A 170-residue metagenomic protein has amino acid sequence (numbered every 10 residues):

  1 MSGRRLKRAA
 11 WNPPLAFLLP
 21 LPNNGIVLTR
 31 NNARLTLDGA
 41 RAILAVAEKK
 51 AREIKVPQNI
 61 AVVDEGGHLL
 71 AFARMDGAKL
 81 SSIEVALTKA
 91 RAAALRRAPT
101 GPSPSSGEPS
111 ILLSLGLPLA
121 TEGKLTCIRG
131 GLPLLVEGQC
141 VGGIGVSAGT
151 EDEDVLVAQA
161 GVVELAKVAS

Functional and structural regions predicted by a protein language model:
R4-R8: Basic polycationic patches enriched in arginine
P20-S170: Flexible, solvent-exposed loop/hinge segments and secondary-structure transition points
